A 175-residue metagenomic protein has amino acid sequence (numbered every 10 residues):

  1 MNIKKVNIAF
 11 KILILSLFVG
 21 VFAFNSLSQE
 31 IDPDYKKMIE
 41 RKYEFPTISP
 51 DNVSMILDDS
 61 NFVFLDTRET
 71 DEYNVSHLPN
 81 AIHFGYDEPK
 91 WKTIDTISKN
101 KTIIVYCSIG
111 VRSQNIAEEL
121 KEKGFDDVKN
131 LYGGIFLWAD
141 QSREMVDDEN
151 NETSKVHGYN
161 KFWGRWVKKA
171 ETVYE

Functional and structural regions predicted by a protein language model:
N2-K11, V21-P50, N74-K101, Q114-E175: Rhodanese-like catalytic fold shared by cysteine-dependent sulfurtransferases and DSP/PTP-type phosphatases
V53, N61-R68, A81: Short hydrophobic beta-strand that contains or immediately precedes a catalytic carboxylate
S60-F62, N100-T102: A general structural motif
T70-E72: Short, catalytically relevant binding-site loops at active-site mouths
Y106: Short, surface-exposed ligand- or partner-binding patches at beta-edge/loop junctions that are enriched in aromatics
G110-V111: Residue-level detector of alpha-helix initiation sites
